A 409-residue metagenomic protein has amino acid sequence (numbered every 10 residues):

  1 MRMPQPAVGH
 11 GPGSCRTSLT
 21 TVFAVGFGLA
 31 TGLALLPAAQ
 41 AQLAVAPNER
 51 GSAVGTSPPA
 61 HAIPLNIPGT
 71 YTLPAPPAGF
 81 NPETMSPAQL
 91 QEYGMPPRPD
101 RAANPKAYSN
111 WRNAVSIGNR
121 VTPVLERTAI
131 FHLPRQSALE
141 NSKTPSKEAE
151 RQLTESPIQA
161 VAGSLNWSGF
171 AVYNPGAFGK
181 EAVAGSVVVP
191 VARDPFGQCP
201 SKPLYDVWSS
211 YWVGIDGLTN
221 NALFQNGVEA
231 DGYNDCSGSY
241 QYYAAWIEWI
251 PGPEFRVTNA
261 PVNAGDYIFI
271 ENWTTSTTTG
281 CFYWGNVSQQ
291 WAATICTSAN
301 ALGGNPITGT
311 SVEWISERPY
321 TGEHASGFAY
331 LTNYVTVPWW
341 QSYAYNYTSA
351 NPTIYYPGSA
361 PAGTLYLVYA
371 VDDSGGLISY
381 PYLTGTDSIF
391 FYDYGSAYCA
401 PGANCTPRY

Functional and structural regions predicted by a protein language model:
M1-T17: N-terminal secretory signal peptides that target proteins for export/translocation
A7, T21-A24, A44: Detector for intrinsically disordered, low-structure N-terminal pre-sequences
T17-L19, F23, G176, P261: Hydrophobic alpha-helical context, especially transmembrane and signal-peptide helices
T21-A34: Bacterial N-terminal signal peptides
L35-A41: Sec/Tat signal peptide C-region and signal peptidase I cleavage site
Q42-Y409: Exposed, interaction-prone regions of secreted/extracellular proteins
